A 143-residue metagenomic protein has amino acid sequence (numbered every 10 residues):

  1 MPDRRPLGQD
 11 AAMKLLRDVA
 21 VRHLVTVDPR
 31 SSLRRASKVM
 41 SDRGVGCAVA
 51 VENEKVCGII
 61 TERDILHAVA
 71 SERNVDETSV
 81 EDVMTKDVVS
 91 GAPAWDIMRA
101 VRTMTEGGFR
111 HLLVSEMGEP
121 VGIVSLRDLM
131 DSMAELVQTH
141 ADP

Functional and structural regions predicted by a protein language model:
M1-P143: Tandem CBS (Cystathionine beta-synthase) repeat/Bateman regulatory domains
